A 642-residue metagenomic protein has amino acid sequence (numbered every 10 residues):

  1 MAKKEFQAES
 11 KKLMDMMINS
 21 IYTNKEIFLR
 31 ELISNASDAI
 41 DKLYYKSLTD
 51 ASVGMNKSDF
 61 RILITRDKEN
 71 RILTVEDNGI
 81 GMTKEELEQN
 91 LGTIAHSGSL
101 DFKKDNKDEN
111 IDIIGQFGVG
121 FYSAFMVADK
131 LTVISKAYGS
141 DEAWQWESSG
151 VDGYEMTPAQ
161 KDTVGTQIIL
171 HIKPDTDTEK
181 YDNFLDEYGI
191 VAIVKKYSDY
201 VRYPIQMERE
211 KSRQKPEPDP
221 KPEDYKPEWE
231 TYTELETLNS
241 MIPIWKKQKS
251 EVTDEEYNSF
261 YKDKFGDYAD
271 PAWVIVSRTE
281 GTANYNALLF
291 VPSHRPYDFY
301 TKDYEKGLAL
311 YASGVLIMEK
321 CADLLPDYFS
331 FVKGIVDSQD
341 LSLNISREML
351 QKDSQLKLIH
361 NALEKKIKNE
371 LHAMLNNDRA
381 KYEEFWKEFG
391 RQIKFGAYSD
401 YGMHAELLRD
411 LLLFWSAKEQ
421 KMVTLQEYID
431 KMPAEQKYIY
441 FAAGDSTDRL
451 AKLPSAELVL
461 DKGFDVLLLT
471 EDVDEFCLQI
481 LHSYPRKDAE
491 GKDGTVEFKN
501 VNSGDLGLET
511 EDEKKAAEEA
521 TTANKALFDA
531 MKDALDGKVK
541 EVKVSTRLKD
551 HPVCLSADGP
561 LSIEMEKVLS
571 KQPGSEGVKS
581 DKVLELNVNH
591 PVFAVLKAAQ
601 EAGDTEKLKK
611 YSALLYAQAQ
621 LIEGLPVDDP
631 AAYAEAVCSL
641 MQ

Functional and structural regions predicted by a protein language model:
M1-F184, A192, K215: GHKL (Bergerat-fold) ATPase N-terminal catalytic module, capturing the glycine-rich phosphate-binding loop and acidic
I113, L131-G153, K173-N183, Y188-Q642: GHKL/Bergerat-fold ATPase module in large chromosome/replication-associated machines
